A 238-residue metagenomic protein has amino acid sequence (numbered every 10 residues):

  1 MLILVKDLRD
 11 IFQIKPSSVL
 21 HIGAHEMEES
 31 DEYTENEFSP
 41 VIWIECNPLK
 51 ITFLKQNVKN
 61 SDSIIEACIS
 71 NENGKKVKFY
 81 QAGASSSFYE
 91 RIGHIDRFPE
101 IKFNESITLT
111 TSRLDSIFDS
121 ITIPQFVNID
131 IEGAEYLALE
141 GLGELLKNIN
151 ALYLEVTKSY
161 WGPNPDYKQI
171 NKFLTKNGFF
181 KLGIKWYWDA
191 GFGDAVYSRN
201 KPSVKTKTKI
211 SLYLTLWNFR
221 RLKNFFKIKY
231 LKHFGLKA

Functional and structural regions predicted by a protein language model:
M1-A238: Phosphate/nucleotide-binding beta-alpha loop and adjacent structural elements of enzyme active sites
